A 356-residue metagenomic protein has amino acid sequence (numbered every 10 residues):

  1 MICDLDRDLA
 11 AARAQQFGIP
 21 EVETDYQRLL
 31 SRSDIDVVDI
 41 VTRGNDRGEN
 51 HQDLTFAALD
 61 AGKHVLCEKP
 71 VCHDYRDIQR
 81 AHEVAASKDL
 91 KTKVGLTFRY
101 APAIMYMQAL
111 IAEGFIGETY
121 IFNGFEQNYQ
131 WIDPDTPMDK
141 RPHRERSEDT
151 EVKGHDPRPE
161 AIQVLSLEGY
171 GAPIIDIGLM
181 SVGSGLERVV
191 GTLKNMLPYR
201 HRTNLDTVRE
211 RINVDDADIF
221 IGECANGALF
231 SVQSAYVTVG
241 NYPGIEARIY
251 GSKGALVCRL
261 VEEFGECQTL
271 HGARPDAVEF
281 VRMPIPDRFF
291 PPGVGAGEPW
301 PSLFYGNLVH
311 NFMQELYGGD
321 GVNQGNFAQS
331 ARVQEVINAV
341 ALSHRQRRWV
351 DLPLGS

Functional and structural regions predicted by a protein language model:
M1-Q15: NAD(P)-binding Rossmann-fold cofactor-contacting core
R13-I19, R80, V84-A85: Short, conserved SAM-binding/catalytic segment of Class I S-adenosyl-L-methionine-dependent methyltransferases
I19-Y26: Conserved SAM-binding strand-loop segment of SAM-dependent methyltransferases
V37, G48-Y100, G114: Beta-strand-loop-alpha-helix segment that lines the small-molecule cofactor/substrate pocket of alpha/beta enzymes
V41-T42: Glycine-rich, N-terminal phosphate-binding loop of Rossmann-like dinucleotide-binding domains
R99-R211, R347: Predominantly a Rossmann-like dinucleotide-binding segment in NAD(P)-dependent oxidoreductases
R144-S147, M180, R200-R211, I219 (+5 more regions): C-terminal glycine/acidic-rich active-site capping loop/insertion
A172, Q233-Y242, W300: Glycine-rich phosphate/pyrophosphate-binding beta-alpha loops
